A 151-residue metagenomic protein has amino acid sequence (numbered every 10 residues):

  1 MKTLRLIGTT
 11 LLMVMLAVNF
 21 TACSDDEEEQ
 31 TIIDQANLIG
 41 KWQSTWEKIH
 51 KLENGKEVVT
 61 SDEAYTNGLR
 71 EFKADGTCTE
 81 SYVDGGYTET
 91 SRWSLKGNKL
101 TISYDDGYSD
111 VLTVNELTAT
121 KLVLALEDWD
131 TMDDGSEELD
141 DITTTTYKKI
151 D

Functional and structural regions predicted by a protein language model:
M1-T10: Bacterial N-terminal signal peptides that target proteins for export
T9-A17: Hydrophobic helical h-region of N-terminal Sec-dependent signal peptides in bacterial secretory/periplasmic proteins
V18-A22: C-terminal motif of bacterial Sec signal peptides marking the signal peptidase cleavage site
S24-D151: Lipid interaction determinants
